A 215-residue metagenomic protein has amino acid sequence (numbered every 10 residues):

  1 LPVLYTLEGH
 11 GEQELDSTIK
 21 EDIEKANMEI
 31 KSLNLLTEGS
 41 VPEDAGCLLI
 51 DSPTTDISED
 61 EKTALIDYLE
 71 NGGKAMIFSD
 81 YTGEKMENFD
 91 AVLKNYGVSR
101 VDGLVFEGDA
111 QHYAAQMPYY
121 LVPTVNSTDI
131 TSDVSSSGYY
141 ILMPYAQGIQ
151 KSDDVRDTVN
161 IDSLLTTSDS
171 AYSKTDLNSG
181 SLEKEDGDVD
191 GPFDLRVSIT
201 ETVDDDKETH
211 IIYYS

Functional and structural regions predicted by a protein language model:
L1-Q13, E29: A cross-kingdom signal targeting lumenal/periplasmic-facing segments of multi-pass membrane and secretory-pathway
Q13-S215: Acidic, S/T/G-rich, low-cysteine, solvent-exposed domains in lumenal/extracellular/periplasmic regions of secretory
